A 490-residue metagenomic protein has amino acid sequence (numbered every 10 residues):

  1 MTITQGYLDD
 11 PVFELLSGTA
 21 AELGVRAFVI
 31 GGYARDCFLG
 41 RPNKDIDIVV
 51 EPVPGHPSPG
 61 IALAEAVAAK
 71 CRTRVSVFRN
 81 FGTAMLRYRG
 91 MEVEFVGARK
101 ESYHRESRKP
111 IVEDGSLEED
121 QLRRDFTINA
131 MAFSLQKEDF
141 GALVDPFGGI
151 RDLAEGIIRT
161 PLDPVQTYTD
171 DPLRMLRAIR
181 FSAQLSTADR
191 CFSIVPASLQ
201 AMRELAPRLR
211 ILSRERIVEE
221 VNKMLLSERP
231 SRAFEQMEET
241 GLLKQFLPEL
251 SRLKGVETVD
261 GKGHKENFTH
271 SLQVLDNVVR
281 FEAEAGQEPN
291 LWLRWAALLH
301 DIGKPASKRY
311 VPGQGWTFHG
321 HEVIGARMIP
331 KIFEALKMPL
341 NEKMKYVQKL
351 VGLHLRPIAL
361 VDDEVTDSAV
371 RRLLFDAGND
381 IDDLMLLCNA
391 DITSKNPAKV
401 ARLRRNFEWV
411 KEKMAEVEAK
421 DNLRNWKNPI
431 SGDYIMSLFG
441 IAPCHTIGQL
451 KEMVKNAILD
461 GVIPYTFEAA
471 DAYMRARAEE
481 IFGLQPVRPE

Functional and structural regions predicted by a protein language model:
M1-E490: Catalytic cores of the polymerase beta-like nucleotidyltransferase superfamily and closely associated nucleotide
